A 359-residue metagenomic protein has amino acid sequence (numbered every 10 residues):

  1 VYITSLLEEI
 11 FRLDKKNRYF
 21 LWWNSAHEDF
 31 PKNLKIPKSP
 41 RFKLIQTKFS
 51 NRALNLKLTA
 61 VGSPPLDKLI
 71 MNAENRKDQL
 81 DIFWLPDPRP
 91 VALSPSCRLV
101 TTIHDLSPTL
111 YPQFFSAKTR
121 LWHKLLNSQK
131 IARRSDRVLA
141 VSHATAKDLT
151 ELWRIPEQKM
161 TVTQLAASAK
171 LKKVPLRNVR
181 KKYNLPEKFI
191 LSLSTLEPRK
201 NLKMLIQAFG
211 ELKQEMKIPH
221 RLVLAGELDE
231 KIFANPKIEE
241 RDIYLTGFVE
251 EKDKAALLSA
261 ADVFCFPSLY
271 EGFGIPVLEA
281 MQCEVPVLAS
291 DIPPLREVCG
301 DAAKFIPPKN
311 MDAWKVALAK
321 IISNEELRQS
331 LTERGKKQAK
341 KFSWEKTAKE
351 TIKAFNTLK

Functional and structural regions predicted by a protein language model:
V1-K359: Carbohydrate transferase catalytic cores enriched for Leloir-type hexosyltransferases
